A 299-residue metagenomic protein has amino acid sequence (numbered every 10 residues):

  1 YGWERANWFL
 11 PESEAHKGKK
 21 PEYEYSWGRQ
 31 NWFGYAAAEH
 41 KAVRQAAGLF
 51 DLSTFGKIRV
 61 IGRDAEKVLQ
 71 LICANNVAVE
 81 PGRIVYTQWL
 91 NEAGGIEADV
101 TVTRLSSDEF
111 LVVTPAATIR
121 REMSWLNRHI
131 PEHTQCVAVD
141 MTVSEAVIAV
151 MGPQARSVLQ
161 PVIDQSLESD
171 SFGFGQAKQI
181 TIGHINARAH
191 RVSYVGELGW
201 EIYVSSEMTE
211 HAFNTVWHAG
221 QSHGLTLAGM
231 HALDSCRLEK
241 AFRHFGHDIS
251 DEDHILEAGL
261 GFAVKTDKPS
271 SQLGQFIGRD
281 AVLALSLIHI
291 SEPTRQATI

Functional and structural regions predicted by a protein language model:
Y1-L90, G95-E97, H231: Acidic, proline/glycine-enriched N-terminal capping motif
W3-N7, P11-K17, E24, G28-N31 (+4 more regions): Conserved, structured C-terminal
N75-H129: Well-ordered mid-protein domain cores that form the structural environment of catalytic cofactors
I299: Cytosolic catalytic cores of cyclic-nucleotide second-messenger enzymes
